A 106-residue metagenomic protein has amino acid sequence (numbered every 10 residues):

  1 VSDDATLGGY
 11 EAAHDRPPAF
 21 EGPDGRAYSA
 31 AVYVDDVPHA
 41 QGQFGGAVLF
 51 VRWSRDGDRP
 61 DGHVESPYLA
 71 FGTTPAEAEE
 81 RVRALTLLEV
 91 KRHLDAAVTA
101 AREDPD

Functional and structural regions predicted by a protein language model:
V1-S29: Negatively charged, low-complexity tracts enriched in Asp/Glu with abundant Ser/Thr
T6, Y10, R26, D56-H63 (+4 more regions): A generic structural signal for ordered alpha-helices
R16, R26, R52-R55, R59 (+3 more regions): Arginine residue identity/basic-tract feature
P17-P18, P38, P60, P105: Proline-rich intrinsically disordered, low-complexity coils
A31-L69: A short, structured beta-strand/loop element
S66-P105: Short, compact, well-ordered microdomains
